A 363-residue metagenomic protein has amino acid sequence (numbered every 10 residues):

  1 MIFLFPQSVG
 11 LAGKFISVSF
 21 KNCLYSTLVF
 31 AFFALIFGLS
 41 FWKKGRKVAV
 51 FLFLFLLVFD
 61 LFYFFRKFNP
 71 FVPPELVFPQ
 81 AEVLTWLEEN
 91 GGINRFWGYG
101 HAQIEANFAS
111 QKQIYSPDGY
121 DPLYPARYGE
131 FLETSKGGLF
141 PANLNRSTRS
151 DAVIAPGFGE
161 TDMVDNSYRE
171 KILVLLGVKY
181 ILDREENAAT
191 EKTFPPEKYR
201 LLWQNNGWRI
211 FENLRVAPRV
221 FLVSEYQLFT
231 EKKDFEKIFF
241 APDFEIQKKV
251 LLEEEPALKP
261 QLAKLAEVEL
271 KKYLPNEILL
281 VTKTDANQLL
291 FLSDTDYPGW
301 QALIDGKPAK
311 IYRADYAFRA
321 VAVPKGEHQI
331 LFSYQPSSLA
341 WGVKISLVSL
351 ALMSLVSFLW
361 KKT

Functional and structural regions predicted by a protein language model:
M1-V83, L202, K325-T363: Contiguous transmembrane helix-bundle modules in multi-pass membrane proteins
I2, R215-L222, L290, E327-L331: Short, charged/polar, Gly/Pro-enriched secondary-structure boundary elements
F20-C23, F55, F59, Y63-K264 (+2 more regions): Extracytoplasmic
L28-F32, F221-V223, K233-D234, Q301-L303 (+2 more regions): A short, polar/proline- and glycine-enriched secondary-structure boundary/capping micro-motif
N107, K179, N205, P242-T363: Active-site-proximal, structured, solvent-exposed surfaces of multi-pass membrane proteins that position macromolecular
